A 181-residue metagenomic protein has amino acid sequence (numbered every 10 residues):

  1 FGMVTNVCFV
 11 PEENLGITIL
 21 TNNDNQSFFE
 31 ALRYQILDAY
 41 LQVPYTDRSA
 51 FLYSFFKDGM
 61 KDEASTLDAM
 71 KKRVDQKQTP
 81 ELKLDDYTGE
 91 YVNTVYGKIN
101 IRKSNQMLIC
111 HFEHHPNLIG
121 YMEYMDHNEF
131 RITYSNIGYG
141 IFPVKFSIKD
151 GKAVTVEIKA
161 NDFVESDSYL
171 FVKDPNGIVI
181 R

Functional and structural regions predicted by a protein language model:
F1-R181: Catalytic loop of the DD-peptidase/beta-lactamase superfamily, centered on the K-T-G motif and neighboring
